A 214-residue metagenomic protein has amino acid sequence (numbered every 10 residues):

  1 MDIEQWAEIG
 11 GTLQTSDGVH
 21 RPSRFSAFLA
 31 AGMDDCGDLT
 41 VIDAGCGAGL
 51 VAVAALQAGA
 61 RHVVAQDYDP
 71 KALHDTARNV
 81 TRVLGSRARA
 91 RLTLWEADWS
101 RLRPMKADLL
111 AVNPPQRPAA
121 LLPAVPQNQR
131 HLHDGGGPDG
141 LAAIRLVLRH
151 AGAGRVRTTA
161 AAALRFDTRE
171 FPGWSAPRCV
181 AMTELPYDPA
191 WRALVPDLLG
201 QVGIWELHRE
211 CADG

Functional and structural regions predicted by a protein language model:
M1-D35: Class I SAM-dependent transferase core
S16, W95-A97, C179-M182: Conserved beta-strand termini and adjacent loop/short-helix elements that scaffold enzyme active sites in alpha/beta
G18, A44, G136-G140: Glycine- and other small-residue-rich loops at beta-strand/loop junctions that grip anionic moieties
R24-P104, A111-A120: Conserved SAM/SAH cofactor-binding pocket of Class I
A77-R78, L122-V125, R169-P172: Short amphipathic alpha-helical segments
P114-A143: Mobile active-site "lid"/loop adjacent to the S-adenosyl-L-methionine
L141-W191: Conserved Class I SAM-dependent methyltransferase catalytic core
A190-G214: Core SAM-dependent methyltransferase catalytic element
